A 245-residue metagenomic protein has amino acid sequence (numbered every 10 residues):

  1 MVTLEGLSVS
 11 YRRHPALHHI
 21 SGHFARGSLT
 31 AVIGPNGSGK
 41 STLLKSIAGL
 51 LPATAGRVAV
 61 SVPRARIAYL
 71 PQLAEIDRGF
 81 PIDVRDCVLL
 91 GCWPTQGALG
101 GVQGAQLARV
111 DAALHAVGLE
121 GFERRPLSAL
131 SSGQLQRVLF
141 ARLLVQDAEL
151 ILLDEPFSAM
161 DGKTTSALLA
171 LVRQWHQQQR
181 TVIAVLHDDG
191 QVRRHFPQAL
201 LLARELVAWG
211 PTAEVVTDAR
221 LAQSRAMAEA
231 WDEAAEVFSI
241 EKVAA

Functional and structural regions predicted by a protein language model:
A48: Helix-to-loop junction immediately C-terminal to a conserved catalytic motif
G104-F122: Conserved ABC ATPase "signature" region
P126-L130: Conserved ABC ATPase signature
I151-E155: Catalytic Walker B motif of ABC-type/P-loop ATPase nucleotide-binding domains
L186-H187: H-loop/switch region of ABC-family ATPase nucleotide-binding domains
A199-T212: H-loop (His-switch) and adjacent beta-strand-loop-beta switch element of ABC-type ATPase nucleotide-binding domains
A213-A245: ABC ATPase nucleotide-binding domains
